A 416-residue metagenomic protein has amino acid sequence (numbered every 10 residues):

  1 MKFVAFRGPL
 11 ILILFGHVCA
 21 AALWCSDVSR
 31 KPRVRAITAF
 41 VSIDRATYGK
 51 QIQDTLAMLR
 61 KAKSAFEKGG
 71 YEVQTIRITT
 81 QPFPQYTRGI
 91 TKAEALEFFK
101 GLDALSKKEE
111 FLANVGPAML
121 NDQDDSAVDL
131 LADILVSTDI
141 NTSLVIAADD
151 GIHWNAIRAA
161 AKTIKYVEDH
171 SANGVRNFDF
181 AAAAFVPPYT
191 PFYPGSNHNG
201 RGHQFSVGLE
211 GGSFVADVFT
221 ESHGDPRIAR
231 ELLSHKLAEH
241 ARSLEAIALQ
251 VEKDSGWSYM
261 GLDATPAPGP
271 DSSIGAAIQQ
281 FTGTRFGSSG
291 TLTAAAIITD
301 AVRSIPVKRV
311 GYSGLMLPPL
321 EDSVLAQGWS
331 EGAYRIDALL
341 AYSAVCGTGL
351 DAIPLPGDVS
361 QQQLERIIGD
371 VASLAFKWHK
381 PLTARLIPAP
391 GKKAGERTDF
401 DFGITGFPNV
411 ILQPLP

Functional and structural regions predicted by a protein language model:
M1-I11: Bacterial N-terminal signal peptides that target proteins for export
P9-A20: Bacterial N-terminal signal peptides
W24-P416: Anaerobic metallocofactor- and corrinoid-dependent redox/one-carbon enzyme cores, especially those from methanogenesis
